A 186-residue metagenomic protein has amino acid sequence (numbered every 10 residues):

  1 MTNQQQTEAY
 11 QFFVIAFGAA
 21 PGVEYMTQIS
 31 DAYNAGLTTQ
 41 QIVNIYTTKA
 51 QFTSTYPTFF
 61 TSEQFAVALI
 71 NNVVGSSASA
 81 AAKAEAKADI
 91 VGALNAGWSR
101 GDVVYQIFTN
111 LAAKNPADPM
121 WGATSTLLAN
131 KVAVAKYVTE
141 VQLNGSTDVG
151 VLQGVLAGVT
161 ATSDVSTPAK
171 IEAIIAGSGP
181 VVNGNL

Functional and structural regions predicted by a protein language model:
M1-L186: Substrate/cofactor-recognition hotspot
